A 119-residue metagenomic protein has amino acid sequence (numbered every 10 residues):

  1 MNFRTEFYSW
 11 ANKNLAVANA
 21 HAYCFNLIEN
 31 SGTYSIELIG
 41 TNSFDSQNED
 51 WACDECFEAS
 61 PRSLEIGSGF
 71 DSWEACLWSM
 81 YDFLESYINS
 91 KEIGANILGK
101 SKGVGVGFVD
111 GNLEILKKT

Functional and structural regions predicted by a protein language model:
M1-T5, S9-A16, S31, S46-N48 (+4 more regions): Acidic, proline/glycine-rich low-complexity IDRs
H21, E29-A52: Short helix/strand-capping turn motifs
A22-N26, G103-G105: A structural signal for short, well-ordered beta-strand segments and their strand-loop junctions that often border
